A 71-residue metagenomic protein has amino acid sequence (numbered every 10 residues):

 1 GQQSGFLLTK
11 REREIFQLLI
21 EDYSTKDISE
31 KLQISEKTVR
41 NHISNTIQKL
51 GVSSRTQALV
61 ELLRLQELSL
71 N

Functional and structural regions predicted by a protein language model:
G1-T38, R64, L70: Helix-turn-helix DNA-binding segment
K37-R40, S53: Homeobox/homeodomain signature
H42-N45: Residues within the DNA-recognition helix of helix-turn-helix
I47-N71: Basic, Lys/Arg-enriched C-terminal extension of HTH/homeodomain DNA-binding domains
